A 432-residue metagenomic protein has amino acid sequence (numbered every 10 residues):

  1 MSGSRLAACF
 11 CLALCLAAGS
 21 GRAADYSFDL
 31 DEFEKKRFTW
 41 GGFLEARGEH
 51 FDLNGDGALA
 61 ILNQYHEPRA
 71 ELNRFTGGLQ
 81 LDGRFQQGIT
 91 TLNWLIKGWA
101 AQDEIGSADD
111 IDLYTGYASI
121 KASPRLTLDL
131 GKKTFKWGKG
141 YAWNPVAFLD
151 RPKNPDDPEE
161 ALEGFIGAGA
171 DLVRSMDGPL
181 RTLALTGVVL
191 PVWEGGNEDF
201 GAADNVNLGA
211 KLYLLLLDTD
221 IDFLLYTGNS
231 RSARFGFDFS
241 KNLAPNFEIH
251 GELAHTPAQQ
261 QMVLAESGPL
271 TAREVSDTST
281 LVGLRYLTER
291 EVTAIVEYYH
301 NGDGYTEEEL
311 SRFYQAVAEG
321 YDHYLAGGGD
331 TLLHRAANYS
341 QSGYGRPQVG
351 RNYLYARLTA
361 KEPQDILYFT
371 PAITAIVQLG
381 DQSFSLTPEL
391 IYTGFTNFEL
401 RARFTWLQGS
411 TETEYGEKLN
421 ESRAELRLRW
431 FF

Functional and structural regions predicted by a protein language model:
A23-L128, L390, E399-R403, L419-R427 (+1 more regions): Beta-barrel outer-membrane channel/assembly domains of diderm bacteria
K36, E71-G77, D109-Y114, L162-I166 (+6 more regions): Residues that define the transmembrane beta-barrel architecture of outer-membrane proteins
G42, G77-F85, G116-I120, A168-L172 (+8 more regions): Residues on the lipid-exposed face of transmembrane beta-strands in outer-membrane beta-barrel proteins
G42-L44, W94-I96, L130, A170 (+10 more regions): Membrane-embedded beta-strand positions of outer-membrane beta-barrel proteins
A46-D52, F85-I89, I96-E104, T134-K136 (+10 more regions): Transmembrane beta-strands of outer-membrane beta-barrel pores
R47-Q64, P68, D129-V146, D150 (+5 more regions): Outer-membrane beta-barrel translocator/channel fold
G77, D82-A184, V188-L190, L214 (+1 more regions): Outer membrane beta-barrel
G88-W94, R125-L128, D177-L183, L216-F223 (+4 more regions): Repeated loop/turn-to-beta-strand initiation elements of outer-membrane beta-barrel proteins
